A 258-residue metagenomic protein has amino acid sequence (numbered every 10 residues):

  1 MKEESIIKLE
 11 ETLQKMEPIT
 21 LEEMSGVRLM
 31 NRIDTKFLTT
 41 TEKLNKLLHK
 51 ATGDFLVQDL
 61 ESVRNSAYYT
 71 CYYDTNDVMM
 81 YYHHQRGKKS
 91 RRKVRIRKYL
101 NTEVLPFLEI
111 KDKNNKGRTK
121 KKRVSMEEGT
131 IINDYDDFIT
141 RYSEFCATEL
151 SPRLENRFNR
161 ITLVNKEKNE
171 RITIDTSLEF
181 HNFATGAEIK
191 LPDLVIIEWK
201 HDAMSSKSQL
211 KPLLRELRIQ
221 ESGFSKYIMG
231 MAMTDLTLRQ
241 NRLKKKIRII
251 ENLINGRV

Functional and structural regions predicted by a protein language model:
M1-V258: Phosphate-end processing signature that detects enzymes handling 5′-triphosphorylated RNA and polyphosphate
